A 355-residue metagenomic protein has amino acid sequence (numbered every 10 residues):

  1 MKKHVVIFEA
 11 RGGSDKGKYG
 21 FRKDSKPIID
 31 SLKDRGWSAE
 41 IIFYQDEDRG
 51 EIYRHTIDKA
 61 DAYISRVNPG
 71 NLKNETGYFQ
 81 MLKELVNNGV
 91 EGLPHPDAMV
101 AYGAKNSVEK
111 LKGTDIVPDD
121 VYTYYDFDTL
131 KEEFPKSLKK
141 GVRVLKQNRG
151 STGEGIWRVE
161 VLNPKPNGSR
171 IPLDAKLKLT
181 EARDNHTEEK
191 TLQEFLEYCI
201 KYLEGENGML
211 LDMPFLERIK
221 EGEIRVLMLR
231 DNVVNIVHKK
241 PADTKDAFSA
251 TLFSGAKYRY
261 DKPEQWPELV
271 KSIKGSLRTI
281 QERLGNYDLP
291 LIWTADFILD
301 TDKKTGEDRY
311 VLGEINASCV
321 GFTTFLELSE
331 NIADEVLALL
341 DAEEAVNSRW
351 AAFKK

Functional and structural regions predicted by a protein language model:
M1-V6: Extreme N-terminal starter segment of soluble prokaryotic enzymes
G12-E133: Conserved N-proximal alpha/beta basic substrate-recognition cap immediately N-terminal to, or forming the N-lobe
G12-G13, E47, P69-G70, M99 (+5 more regions): Short, solvent-exposed loop/turn segments at secondary-structure junctions
Y63-R66, V144, L211: Structural motif
L72, P94-E109, D120-T123, F127-E132 (+6 more regions): Domain-scale recognition of functional cores that engage charged ligands
N148, F215-E217, N286-D288: Short Gly/Pro-enriched turn/cap motifs at secondary-structure boundaries
E154, E160-K271, G275-I280: Phosphate-binding site of ATP-dependent enzymes
N232, K239-A247, P263-K355: ATP-dependent carboxylate activation and anion-phosphoryl transfer catalytic cores that bind Mg-ATP to form
